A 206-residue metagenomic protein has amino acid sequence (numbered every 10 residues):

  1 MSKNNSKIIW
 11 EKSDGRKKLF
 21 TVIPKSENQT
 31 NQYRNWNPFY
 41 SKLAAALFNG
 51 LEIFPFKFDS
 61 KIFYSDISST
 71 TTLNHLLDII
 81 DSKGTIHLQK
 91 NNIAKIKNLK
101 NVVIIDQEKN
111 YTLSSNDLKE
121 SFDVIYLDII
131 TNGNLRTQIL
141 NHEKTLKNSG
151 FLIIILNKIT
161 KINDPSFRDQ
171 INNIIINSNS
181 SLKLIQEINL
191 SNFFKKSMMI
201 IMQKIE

Functional and structural regions predicted by a protein language model:
M1-Y33: N-terminal auxiliary segments of SAM/dcSAM-dependent transferases
K3, N37-K61, H75: Conserved alpha-helix/loop element of class I SAM-dependent methyltransferases that forms part of the SAM/SAH-binding
L47, I125, M202: Residue-level signature of catalytic and energy-coupling elements of molecular machines, predominantly ATP/GTP-dependent
F56-T71, L76, K83-H87: Conserved class I S-adenosyl-L-methionine
K57, I80-D81, T145-S149: Helix-to-beta-strand junctions that scaffold the AdoMet/dcAdoMet cofactor pocket in Class I SAM-dependent enzymes
H75-D78, T137-H142: A short acidic, amphipathic alpha-helical/loop segment
T85-N134: S-adenosyl-L-methionine
N98-N101, I139-E206: C-terminal substrate-binding/active-site "lid" region of AdoMet-derived donor-dependent transferases
